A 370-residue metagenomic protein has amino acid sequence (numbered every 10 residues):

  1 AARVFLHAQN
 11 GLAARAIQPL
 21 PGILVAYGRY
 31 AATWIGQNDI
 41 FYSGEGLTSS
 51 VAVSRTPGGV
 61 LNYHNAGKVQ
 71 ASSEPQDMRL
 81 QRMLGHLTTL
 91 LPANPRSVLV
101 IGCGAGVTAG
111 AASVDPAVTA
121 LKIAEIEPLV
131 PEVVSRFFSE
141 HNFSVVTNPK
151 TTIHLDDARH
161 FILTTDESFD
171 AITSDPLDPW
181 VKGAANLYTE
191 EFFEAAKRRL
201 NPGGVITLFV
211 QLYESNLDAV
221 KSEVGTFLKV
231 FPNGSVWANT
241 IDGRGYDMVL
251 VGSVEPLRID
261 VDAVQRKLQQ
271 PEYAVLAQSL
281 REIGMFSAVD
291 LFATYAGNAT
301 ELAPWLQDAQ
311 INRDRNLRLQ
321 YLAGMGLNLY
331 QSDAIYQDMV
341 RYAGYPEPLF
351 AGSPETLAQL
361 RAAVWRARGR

Functional and structural regions predicted by a protein language model:
A1-P92, S97-V98, E140-F143, P149 (+2 more regions): Soluble small-group transferase modules, centered on the S-adenosyl donor enzyme superfamily
L20-I23, K68, S72-V224, L228-V230 (+2 more regions): The AdoMet/dcAdoMet-binding core of the Class I SAM-like
